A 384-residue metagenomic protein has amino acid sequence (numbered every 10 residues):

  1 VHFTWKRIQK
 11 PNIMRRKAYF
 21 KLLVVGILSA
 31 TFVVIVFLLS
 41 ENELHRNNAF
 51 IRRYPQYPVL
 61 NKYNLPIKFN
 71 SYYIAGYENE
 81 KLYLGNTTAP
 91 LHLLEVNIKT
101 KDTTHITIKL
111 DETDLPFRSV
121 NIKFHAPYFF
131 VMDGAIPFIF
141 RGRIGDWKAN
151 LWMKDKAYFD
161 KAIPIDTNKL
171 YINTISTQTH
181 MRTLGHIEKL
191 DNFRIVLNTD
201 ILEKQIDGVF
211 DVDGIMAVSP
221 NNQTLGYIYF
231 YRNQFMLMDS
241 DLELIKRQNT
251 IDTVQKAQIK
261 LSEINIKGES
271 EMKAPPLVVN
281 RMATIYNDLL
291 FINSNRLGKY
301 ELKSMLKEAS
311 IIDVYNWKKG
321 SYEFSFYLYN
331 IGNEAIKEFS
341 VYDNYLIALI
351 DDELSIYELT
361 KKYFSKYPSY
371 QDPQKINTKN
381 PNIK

Functional and structural regions predicted by a protein language model:
Y19-E41: Hydrophobic membrane-insertion alpha-helices, especially the h-region of bacterial N-terminal signal peptides
R46-N70, T103-H105, M272, S321-F326: A short helix->beta-strand "capping" segment at the edge of beta-propeller domains
N61-H92, R281-E301: Beta-strand-rich domains and repeat architectures in extracellular enzymes and scaffolds, especially beta-propellers
Y63, I106-L115, F193-D211, Q248-P275 (+2 more regions): Surface-exposed loop and turn segments in beta-propeller and other repeat-based domains that flank or scaffold
K68-E78, S119-F124, K161-T167, V212-Q223 (+2 more regions): Structural signature of eukaryotic scaffold interfaces centered on beta-propeller domains
T100-G134, K148-Y158, K204, L328-A335: Blade-loop segments of beta-propeller domains
T174-I175, N287-D288, I292-A309, I356-F364: Short, conserved, GDST-rich strand-edge loop motifs in beta-rich repeat architectures
L184-L190, M305-K319, D372-P373: Beta-propeller blade signature
